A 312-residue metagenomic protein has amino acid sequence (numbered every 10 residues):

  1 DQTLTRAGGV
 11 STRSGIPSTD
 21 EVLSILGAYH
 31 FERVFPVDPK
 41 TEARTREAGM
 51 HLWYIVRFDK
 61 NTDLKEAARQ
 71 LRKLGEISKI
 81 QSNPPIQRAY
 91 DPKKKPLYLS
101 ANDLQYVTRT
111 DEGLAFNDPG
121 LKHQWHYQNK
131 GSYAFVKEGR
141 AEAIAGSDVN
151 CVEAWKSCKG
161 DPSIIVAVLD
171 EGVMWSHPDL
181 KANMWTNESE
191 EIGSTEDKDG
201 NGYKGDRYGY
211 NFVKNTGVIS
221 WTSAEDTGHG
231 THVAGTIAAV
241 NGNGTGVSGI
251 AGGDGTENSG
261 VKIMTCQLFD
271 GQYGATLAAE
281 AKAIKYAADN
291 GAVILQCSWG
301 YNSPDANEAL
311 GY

Functional and structural regions predicted by a protein language model:
T5-S14, D179-S189: Short Gly/aromatic-enriched secondary-structure transition segments
G8-G9, G15-V22, E66-L74: Short amphipathic alpha-helices in soluble, non-transmembrane regions that often serve as interface/regulatory elements
E21-S24, L71, Y203, G249-V261: Short, conserved catalytic or adaptor-binding loops enriched in Gly and charged residues
H30-R33, Y54-R57, K79-Q81, I165-L169 (+7 more regions): Structural recognition of the beta-strand scaffold that forms the well-ordered cores of secreted hydrolase catalytic
K40-I55, R72-I165, V173-D179, N183 (+2 more regions): Protease zymogen maturation seam
D59-K65: Helix N-cap motif at beta-to-alpha junctions
V149, K156-P162, E171, P178-D179 (+5 more regions): Substrate-binding/access-modulating region of protease and related hydrolase catalytic domains
K156, V168, W175-S176, N183-G228: Extracellular calcium-associated, cysteine-rich motifs in secreted modular proteins
